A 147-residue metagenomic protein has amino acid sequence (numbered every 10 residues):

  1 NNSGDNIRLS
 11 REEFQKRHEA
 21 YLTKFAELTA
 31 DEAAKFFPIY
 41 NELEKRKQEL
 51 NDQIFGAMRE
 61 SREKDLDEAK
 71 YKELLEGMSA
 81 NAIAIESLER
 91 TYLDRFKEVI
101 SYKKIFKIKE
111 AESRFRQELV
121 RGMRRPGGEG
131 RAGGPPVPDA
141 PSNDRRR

Functional and structural regions predicted by a protein language model:
N1-G4, A26, I105: Proteins with a high burden of low-complexity, intrinsically disordered sequence enriched in S/T/G/P/A and R, requiring
N1-R17, N143-R145: Short N-terminal segments immediately surrounding and downstream of signal-peptide cleavage
I7-R8, H18-V99: Amphipathic alpha-helical segments
E86-R147: Amphipathic, charged alpha-helical segments and their helix-to-coil junctions in extracytoplasmic/peripheral assemblies
